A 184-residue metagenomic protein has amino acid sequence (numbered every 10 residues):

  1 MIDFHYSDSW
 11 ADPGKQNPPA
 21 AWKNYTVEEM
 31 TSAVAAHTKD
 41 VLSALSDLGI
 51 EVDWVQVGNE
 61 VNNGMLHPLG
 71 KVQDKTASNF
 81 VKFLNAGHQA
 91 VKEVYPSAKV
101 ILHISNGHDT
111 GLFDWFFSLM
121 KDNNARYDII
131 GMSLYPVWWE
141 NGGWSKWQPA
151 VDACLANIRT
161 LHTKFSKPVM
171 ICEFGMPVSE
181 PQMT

Functional and structural regions predicted by a protein language model:
M1-F4, D53-V57, V100-L102, D128-M132 (+1 more regions): Hydrophobic faces of well-ordered beta-strands that scaffold small-molecule active sites in alpha/beta enzyme cores
I2-D12, G175-P181: Short, solvent-exposed beta-strand-terminating loops
H5, V61-N62, N106-H108, S133-P136 (+1 more regions): Catalytic metal-binding/acid-base residues of hydrolase active sites
D12-A125, E140-A156, Q182-T184: Active-site cleft segment of glycoside hydrolase catalytic domains centered on the general acid/base Glu
N124, L134, W138, H162-V169: Alpha-helix capping/termination and helix-coil
Q148-T184: Surface-exposed substrate-engagement region within the catalytic domains of secreted or surface-exposed extracellular
